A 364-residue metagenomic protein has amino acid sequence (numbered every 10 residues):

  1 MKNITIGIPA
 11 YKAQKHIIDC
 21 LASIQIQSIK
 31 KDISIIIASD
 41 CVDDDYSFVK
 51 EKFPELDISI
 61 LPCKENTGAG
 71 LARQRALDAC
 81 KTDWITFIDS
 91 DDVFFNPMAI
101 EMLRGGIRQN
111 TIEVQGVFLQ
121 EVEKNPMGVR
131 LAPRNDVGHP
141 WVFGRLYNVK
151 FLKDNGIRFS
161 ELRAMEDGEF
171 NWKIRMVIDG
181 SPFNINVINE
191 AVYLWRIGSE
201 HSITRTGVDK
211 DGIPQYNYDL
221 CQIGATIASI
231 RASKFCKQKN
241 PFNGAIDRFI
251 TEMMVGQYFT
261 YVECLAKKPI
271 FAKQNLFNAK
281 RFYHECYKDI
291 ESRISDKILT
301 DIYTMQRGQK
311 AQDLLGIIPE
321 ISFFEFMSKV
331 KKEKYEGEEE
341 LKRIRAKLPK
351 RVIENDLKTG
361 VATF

Functional and structural regions predicted by a protein language model:
M1-L220, K234-F242, K334, E338-T359: Nucleotide-sugar donor-binding/catalytic module of glycosyltransferases that assemble extracellular/cell-envelope
W195-G198, T204-G244, R248, M253-C264 (+1 more regions): Catalytic core of nucleotide-sugar-dependent glycosyltransferases
V262-F364: Membrane-interface aromatic/basic loop that binds lipid-linked glycans or pyrophosphate carriers, typified by
